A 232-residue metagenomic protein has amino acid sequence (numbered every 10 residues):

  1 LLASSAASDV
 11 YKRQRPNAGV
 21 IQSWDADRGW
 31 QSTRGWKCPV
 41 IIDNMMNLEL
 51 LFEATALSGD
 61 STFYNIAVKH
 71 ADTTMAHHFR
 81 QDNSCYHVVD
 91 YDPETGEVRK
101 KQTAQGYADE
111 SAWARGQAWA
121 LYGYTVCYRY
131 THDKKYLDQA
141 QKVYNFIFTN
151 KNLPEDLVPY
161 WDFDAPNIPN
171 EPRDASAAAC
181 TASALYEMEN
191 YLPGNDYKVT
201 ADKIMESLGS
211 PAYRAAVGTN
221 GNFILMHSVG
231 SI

Functional and structural regions predicted by a protein language model:
L1, C38-A56, A112-R129, E171-N190: Well-ordered alpha-helical segments within folded domains of soluble proteins
L1-A7, Y11: Single conserved hydrophobic/aromatic residue that forms the stacking wall/gate of nucleotide- or nucleobase-binding
S5, P169-S183, E189-I232: CBM-like carbohydrate-recognition segments
K12-R34, H77-D109, N150-P169, P211-I232: Glycine- and aromatic-rich loop/turn segments at beta-sheet edges
G19-Y86: Aromatic- and glycine-enriched pocket-lining scaffold segments that form the walls of small-molecule binding clefts
M75-A76, R129, N145-T149, N190 (+1 more regions): Amphipathic alpha-helical segments of tetratricopeptide repeats
Y91-R129, D133-A140: Acidic, glycine-rich loop-and-beta core segments that form the ion-binding/anion-interacting portion of active sites
K134-Y197: A beta-strand-loop signature enriched in Asp, Gly, Thr, and Trp that corresponds to the sialidase/neuraminidase Asp-box
